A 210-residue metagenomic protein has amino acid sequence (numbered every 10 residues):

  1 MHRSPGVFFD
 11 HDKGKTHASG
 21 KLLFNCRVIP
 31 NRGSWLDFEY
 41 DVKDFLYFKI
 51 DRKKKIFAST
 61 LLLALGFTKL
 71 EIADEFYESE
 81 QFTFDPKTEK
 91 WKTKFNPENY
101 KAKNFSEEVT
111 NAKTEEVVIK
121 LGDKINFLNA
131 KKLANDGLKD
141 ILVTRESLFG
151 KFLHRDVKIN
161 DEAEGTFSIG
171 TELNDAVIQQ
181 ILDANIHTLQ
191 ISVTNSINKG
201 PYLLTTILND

Functional and structural regions predicted by a protein language model:
M1-D210: N-terminal non-catalytic structural scaffold regions of very large proteins
